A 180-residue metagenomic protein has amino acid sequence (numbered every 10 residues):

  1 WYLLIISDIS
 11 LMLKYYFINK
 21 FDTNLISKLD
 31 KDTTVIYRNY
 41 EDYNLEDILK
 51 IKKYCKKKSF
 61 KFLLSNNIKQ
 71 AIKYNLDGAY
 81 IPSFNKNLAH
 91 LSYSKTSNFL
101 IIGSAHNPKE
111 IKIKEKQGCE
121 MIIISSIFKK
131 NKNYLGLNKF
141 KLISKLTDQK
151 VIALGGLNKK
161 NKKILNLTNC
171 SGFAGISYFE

Functional and structural regions predicted by a protein language model:
I5-I6, T23, L29, T33-S94: N-terminal active-site wall of soluble small-molecule enzyme domains
L13-I18, T33-Y37, F62-L64, A79-I81 (+4 more regions): Hydrophobic faces of well-ordered beta-strands that scaffold small-molecule active sites in alpha/beta enzyme cores
N19-N24, S65-Q70, S83-L88, A105-E110 (+2 more regions): Short, polar loop motifs at secondary-structure junctions
N24-T33, E110-M121: Alpha/beta enzyme core
I48-K61, L91-N107, L135-N158: Alpha-helix-loop-beta-strand connector modules within alpha/beta enzyme cores
L63-G78, H106-G118, F140, L146-I152 (+1 more regions): Catalytic cores of alpha/beta
I81-H90, I123-G136, L157-E180: Glycine-rich phosphate-binding active-site loops on the catalytic face of alpha/beta enzymes
